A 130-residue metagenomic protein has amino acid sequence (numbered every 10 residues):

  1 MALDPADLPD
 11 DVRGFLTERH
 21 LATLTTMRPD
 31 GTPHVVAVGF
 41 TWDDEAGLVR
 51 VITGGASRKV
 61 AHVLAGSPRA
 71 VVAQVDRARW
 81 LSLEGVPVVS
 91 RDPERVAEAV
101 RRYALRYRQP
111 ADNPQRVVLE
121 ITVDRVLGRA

Functional and structural regions predicted by a protein language model:
M1-A22: Short, basic/aromatic recognition patches
M1-D7, R77-A130: Charged, gly/pro-rich active-site loop segments
D11, T23-M27, R106-D112: Short helix-to-loop capping/linker segments positioned immediately adjacent to catalytic or ligand/cofactor-binding
F15, G31, W42, Q74-D76 (+1 more regions): Sterically constrained small-residue positions within well-ordered secondary structures of folded domains
R19-G55, R69-V72, L83: Short beta-strand segments
